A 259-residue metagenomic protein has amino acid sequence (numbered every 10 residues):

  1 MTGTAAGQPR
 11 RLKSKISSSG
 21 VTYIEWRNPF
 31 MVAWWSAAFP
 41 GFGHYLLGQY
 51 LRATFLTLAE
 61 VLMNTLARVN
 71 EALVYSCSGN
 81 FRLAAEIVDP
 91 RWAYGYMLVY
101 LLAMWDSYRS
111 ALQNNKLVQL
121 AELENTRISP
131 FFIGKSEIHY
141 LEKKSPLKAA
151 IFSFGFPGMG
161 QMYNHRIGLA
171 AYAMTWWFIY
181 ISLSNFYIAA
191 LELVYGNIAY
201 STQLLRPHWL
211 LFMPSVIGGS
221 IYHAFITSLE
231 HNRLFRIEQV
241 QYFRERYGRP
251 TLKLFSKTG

Functional and structural regions predicted by a protein language model:
T2-A33, L56-F152, A173-G259: Transmembrane helix recognition focused on a "late"/terminal membrane span
S36-G41, F152-M159: Hydrophobic, membrane-inserted alpha-helices
F39-A67: Cytosolic-side membrane-entry/anchor segment at the start of a transmembrane helix
A53-T54, L169-A171: Solenoid-repeat scaffolds in large eukaryotic assemblies
